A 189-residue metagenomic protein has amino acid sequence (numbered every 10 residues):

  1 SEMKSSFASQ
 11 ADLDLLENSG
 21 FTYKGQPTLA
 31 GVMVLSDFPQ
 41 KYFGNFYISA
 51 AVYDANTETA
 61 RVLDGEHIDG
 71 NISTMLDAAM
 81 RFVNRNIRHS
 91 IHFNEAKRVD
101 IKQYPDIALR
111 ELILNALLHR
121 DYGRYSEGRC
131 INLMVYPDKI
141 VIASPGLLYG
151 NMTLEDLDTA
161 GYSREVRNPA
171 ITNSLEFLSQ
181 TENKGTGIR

Functional and structural regions predicted by a protein language model:
S1-E165, L178, G187: Active-site helix-to-loop segments that bind/position phosphate- or nucleotide-bearing substrates and donors across
N173-R189: C-terminal amphipathic alpha-helical segment
